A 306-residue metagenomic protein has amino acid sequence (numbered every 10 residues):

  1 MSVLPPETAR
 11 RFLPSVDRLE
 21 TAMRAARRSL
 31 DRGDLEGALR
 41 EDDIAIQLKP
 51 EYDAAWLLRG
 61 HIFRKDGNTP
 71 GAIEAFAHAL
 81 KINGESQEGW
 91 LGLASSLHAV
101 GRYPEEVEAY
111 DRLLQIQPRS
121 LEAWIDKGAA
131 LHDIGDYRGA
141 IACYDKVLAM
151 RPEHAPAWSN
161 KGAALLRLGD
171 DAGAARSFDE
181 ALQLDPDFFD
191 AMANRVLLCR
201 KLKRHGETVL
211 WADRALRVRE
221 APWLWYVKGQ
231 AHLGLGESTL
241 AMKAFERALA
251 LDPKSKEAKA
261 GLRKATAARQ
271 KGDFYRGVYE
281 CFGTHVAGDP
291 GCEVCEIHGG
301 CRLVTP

Functional and structural regions predicted by a protein language model:
V3-A22, R217: TPR-adjacent "capping" and linker segments in tetratricopeptide-repeat scaffold/adaptor proteins
L19, D53-A54, Q87-E88, L121-E122 (+4 more regions): Helix-start (N-cap) detector for alpha-helical repeat units in TPR-like alpha-solenoids, especially tetratricopeptide
L30, L57, R64, L91 (+7 more regions): Position-specific recognition of the canonical hydrophobic site in helix A of tetratricopeptide repeat
L48, I82, I116, M150 (+3 more regions): Structural marker of alpha-solenoid helical repeat scaffolds
